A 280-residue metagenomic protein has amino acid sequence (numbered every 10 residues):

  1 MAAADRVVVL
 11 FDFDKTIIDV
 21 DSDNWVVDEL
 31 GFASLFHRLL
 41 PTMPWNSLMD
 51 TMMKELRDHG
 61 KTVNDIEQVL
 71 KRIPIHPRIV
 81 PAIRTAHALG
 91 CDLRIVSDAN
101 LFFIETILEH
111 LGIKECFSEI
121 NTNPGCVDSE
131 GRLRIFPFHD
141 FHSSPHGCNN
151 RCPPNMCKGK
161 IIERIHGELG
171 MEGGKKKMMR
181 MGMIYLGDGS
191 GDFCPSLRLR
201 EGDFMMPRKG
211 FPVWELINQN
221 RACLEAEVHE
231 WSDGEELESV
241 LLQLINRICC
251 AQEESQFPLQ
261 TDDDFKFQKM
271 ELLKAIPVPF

Functional and structural regions predicted by a protein language model:
A2-S129: Alpha-helical substrate-recognition element adjacent to the catalytic core
R78-R84, A88-D92, A99-F280: C-terminal cap/substrate-recognition subdomain and adjoining C-terminal extension of metal-dependent phosphatase-like
